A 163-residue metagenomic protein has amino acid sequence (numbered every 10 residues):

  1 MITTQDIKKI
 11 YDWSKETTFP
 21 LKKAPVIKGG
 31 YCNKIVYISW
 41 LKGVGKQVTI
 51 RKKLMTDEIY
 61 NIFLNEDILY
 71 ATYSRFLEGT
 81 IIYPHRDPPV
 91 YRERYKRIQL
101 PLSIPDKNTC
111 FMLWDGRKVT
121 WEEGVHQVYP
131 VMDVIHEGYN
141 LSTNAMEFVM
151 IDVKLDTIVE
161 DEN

Functional and structural regions predicted by a protein language model:
M1-N65: Non-heme Fe(II)/2-oxoglutarate
W13, S39-L41, S74-F76, S103 (+1 more regions): Structured loops at beta-to-helix junctions and adjacent beta-edge loops in soluble globular domains
T17-F19, K46, Y91, Q127 (+1 more regions): A generic structural signal for solvent-exposed, polar alpha-helical segments
Y31, Y83-H85, V134, G138: Intrinsically disordered, low-complexity peptide-like regions
I35, I59, D87-P89, G138 (+2 more regions): Intrinsic disorder/low-complexity detector
D57-P130: Catalytic core of non-heme Fe(II) oxygenases with the double-stranded beta-helix
C110-N163: Catalytic core of Fe(II)/2-oxoglutarate
